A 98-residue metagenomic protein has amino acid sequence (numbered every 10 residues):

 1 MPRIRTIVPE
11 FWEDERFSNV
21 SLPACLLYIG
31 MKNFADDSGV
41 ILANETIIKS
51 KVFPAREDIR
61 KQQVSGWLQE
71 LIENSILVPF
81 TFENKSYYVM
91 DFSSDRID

Functional and structural regions predicted by a protein language model:
M1-F82, S94-I97: Positively charged, structured surface patches that bind polyanionic biopolymers
K85-D91: Minor-groove-contacting beta-hairpin "wing" of winged helix-turn-helix DNA-binding domains
